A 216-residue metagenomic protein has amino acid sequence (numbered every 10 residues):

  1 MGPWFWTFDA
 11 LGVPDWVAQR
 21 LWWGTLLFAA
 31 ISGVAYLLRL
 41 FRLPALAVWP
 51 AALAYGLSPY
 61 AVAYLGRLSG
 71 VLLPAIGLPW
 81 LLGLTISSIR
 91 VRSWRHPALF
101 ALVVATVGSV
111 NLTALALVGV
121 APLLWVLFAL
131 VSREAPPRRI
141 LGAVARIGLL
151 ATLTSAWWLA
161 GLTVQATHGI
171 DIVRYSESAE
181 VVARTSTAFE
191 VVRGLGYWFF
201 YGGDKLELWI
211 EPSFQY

Functional and structural regions predicted by a protein language model:
M1, G148-Y216: Periplasmic/ER-lumenal interhelical loops and adjacent helix-loop junctions in multi-pass membrane proteins
M1-D15, V107, D204: Short hydrophobic/aromatic helix or loop-helix immediately within or flanking a transmembrane segment in polytopic
D9-V13, R90-W94, L208: Conserved helix-loop functional segments at active or binding sites
V13-V17, L43, S109, R139: Juxtamembrane loop-transmembrane helix junctions in multi-pass integral membrane proteins, especially the extracellular
W16, F41, G66-R67, G142 (+1 more regions): Extracellular/oxidizing-compartment recognition motifs
W22: Detector for conserved single-position "signature" residues within domains
T25-F41, L46-V131, A143-L162, H168: Membrane-embedded helix bundles of polyisoprenyl
R133-L141: Membrane-interfacial, low-structure loops and terminal tails that flank and connect transmembrane helices in multi-pass
